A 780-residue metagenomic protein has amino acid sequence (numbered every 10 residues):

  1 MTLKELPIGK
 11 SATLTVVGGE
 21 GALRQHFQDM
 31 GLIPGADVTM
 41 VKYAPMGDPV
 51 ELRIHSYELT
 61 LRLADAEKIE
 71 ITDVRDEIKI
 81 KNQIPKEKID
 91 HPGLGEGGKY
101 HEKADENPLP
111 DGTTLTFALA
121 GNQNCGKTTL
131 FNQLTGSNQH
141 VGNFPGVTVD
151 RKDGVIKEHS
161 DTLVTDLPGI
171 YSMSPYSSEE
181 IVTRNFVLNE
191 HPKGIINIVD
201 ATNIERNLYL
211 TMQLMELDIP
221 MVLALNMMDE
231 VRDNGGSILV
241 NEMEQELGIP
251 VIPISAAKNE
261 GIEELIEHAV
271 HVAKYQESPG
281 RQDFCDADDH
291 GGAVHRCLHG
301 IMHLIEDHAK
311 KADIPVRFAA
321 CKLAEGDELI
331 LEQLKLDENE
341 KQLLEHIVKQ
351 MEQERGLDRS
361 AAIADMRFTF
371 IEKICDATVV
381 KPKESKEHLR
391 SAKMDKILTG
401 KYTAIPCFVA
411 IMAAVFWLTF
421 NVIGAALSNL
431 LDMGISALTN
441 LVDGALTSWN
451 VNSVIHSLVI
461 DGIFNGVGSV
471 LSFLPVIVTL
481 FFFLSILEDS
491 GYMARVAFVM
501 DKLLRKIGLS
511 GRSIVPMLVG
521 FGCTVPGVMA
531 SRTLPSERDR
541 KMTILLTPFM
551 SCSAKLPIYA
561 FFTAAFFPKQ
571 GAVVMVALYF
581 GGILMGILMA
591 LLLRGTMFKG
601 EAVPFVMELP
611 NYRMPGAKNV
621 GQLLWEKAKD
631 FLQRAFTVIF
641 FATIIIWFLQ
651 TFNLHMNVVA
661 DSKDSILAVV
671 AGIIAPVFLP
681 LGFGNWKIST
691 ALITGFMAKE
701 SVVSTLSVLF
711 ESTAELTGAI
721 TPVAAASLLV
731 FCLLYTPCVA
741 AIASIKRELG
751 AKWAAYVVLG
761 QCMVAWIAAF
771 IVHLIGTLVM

Functional and structural regions predicted by a protein language model:
H91-S172, E190: Conserved G1/Walker A P-loop phosphate-binding module
H159, R184-V251, I558: Conserved C-terminal guanine-recognition region of P-loop GTPase G domains, centered on the G4
V222, R232-P382: Alpha-helical transmembrane helix bundles of large polytopic membrane transport and channel proteins
A361-D365, K381, V422-I463, I507 (+3 more regions): Extended, low-charge hydrophobic alpha-helical regions
L398-F498: Core alpha-helical transmembrane segments of integral membrane proteins
C407-L418, L480-S485, T563-A565, L578-L592 (+3 more regions): Hydrophobic core segments of alpha-helical transmembrane domains in multi-pass membrane transport and ion-translocation
M433, A437-L441, A494-T524, K599-L623 (+1 more regions): Juxtamembrane inter-helical linkers in multi-pass membrane proteins
S553-V576, A740-G750, I771-M780: Transmembrane helix-loop junctions at the membrane interface of multipass transporters and ion channels
